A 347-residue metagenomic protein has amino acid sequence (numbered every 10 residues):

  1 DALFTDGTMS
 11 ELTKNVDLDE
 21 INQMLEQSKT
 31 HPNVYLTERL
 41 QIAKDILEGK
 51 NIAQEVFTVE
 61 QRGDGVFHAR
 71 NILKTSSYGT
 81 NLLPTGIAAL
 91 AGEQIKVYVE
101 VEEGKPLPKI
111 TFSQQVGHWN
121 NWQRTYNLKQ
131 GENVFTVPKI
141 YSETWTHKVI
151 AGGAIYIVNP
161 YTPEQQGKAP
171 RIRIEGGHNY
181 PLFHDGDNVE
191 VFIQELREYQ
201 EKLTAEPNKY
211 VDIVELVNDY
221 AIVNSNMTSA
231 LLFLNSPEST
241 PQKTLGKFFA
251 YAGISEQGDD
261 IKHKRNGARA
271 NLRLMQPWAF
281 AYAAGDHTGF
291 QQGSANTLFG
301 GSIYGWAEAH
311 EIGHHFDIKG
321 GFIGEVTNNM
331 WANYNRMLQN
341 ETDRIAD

Functional and structural regions predicted by a protein language model:
D1, I21, A43, V189-L203 (+2 more regions): Generic structural signal of hydrophobic/aromatic residues within well-ordered alpha-helices of folded domains
A2-M24, V99, I110-H118: Non-catalytic terminal regions of proteins
S10, N15-S28, P32-Q41, L338-D347: Replace "(M1/M4/M9/M12/WLM)" with "(e.g., M1/M4/M8/M9/M12/M26/WLM)" and add "not limited to" to clarify scope
S10, N71-L73, Y78, Y210-V211 (+2 more regions): Extracytoplasmic low-complexity repetitive segments enriched in small/polar residues
E26-H184: Beta-strand-enriched, solvent-exposed domains that form extended recognition/catalytic surfaces
G131, E143-T146, N188, E198 (+2 more regions): Short, solvent-exposed coil/turn linker segments
R173-E215: Low-complexity, Pro/Ser/Thr- and charge-rich linker/hinge segments at domain boundaries
Y199-D347: Catalytic cores of extracellular degradative/oxidative enzymes
